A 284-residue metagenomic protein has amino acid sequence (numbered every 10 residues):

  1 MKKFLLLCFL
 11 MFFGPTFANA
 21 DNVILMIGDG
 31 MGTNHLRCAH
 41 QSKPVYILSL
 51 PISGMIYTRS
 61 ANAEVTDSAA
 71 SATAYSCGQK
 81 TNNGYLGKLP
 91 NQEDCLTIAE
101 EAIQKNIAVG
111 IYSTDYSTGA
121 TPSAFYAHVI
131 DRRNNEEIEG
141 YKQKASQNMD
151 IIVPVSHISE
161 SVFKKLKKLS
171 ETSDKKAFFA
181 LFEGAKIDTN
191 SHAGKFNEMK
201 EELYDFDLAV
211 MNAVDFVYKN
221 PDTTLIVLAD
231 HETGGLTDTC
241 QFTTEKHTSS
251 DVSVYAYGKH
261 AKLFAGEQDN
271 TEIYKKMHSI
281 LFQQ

Functional and structural regions predicted by a protein language model:
F4-F13: Sec-dependent N-terminal signal peptides
A18-H157, E232-Q284: N-terminal catalytic scaffold of extracellular/periplasmic and nuclease hydrolases that process anionic headgroups
V23, V109, F178, T223-L225: Hydrophobic anchor at the start of a short beta-strand that flanks the dinucleotide cofactor-binding loop
T33, Y204-D238: Metal-dependent active-site segment of extracytoplasmic phospho-/sulfohydrolases and closely related
G119-A127, V162, L166-S170, D174-N212: Active-site His/acidic residue clusters
Q143-I151, S156-K164, K168-E171, F179-L181 (+1 more regions): Functional cores that coordinate and move charged inorganic groups
K175-F179, D222, S249-V252: Active-site lining segments that contact anionic ligands and/or coordinate catalytic metals
F182-K186, S191, L203, V227-C240 (+1 more regions): Active-site proximal loops enriched in glycine and acidic residues that flank catalytic Cys/His/Asp and coordinate
